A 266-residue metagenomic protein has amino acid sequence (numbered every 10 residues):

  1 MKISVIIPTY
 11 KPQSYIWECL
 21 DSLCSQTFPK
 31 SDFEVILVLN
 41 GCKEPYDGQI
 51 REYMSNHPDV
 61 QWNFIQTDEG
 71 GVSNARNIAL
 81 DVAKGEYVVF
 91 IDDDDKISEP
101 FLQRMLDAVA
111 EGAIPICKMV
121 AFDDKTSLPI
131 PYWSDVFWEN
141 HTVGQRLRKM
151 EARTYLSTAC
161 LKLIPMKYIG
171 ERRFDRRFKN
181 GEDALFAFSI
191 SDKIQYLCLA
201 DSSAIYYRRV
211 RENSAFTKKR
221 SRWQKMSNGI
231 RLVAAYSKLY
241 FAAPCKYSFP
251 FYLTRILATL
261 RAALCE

Functional and structural regions predicted by a protein language model:
K2-S4, E34, L185: Cell-envelope/extracellular polymer assembly enzymes that use nucleotide-activated donors
I3-Y15, C19, Q26, V38-N40: A conserved hydrophobic helix/loop-capping motif in glycosyltransferases and polysaccharide synthases
L20-Q66: Acidic donor-binding segment of Leloir-type glycosyltransferases
T27, L199-E266: C-terminal subregions of glycosyltransferases and related glycan-biosynthesis enzymes
D59, S98-Y168: Flexible acidic/His/Gly-enriched loops in nucleotide-sugar-dependent glycosyltransferase catalytic domains
Q66-A83: Glycine-rich, basic loop-to-helix element that forms the pyrophosphate-binding segment of sugar-nucleotide handling
V88: Short aromatic/hydrophobic "clamp" motif used to bind/position activated sugar donors
V143-R220: Conserved nucleotide-sugar donor-binding catalytic segment
